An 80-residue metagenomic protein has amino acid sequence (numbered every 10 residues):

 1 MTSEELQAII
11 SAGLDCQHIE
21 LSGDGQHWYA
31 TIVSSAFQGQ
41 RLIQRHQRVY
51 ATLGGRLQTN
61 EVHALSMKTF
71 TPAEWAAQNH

Functional and structural regions predicted by a protein language model:
M1-H80: N-terminal, polar/charged subdomain of small-to-medium soluble alpha/beta proteins
